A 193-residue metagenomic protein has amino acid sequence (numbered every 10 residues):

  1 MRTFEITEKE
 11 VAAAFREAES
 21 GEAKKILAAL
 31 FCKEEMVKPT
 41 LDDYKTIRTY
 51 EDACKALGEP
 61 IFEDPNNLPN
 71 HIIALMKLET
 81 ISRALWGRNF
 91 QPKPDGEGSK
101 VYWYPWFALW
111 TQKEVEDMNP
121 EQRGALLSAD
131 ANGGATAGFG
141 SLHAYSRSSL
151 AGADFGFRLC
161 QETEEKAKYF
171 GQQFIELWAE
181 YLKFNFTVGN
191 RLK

Functional and structural regions predicted by a protein language model:
M1-K77: Charge-rich, low-complexity N-terminal segments
M1-R2, V188-K193: Short intrinsically disordered terminal tails
P65-Q122: Acidic, glycine-rich loop-and-strand cores that form catalytic or ligand-binding grooves in diverse globular domains
S99-A108, K113-G156: Short aromatic-glycine-(Arg/Gly/Cys) micro-motifs in beta-strand/loop hairpins
E162-L177: A short, charged, amphipathic alpha-helix used as a generic interaction element across diverse proteins
F174-T187: ADP-ribosyltransferase catalytic core
